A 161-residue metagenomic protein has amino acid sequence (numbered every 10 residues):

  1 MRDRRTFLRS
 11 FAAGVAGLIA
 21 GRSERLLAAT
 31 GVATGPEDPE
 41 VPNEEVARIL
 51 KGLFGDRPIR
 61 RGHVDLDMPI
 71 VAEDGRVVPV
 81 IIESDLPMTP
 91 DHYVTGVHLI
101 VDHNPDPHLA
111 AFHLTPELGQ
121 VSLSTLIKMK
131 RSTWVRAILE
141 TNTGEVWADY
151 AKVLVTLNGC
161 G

Functional and structural regions predicted by a protein language model:
M1-L18: N-terminal secretory signal peptides and thylakoid transit peptides that target proteins across membranes
G21-V64: C-terminal segment of N-terminal export signals and the immediately downstream linker at the start of the mature
I70-E83: Contiguous beta-strand segments within globular domains
H103-K128: An anionic, turn-rich surface loop/hairpin at beta-sheet edges that serves as a generic interaction/coordination patch
K130-W134: Extracellular Ig-like/FN3 beta-sandwich strand-entry sites
N142-A148: Short acidic/polar inter-strand loop motif in beta-rich domains
K152-N158: Short beta-strand edge segments in extracellular beta-sheet folds
